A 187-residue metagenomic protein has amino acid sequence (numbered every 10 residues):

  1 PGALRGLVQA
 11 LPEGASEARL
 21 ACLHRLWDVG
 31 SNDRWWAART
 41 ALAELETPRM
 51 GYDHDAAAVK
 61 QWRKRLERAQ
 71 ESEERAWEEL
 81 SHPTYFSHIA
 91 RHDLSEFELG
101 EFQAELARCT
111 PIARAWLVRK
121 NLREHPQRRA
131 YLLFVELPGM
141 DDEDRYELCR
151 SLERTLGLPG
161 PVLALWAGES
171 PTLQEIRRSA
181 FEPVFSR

Functional and structural regions predicted by a protein language model:
P1-S16, C22-D28: Alpha-helical adaptor scaffolds
G2-G6, R39-E44: "A position-specific structural signal for the A-helix of alpha-solenoid helical repeats
A3, Q70-G168: A contiguous, surface-oriented mixed alpha/beta subdomain in the mid-to-C-terminal portion of proteins that forms
L11-G14, V29-R34, E46-R49: Alpha-helical junction/boundary sensor with strong preference for TPR arrays
E17-D28, D53-L66: Alpha-helical repeat scaffolds
A21, W35-A43, L132-F134, M140-R145: Extended alpha-helical scaffolding segments
P171-R187: Short, low-order "capping/linker" segments at domain edges
